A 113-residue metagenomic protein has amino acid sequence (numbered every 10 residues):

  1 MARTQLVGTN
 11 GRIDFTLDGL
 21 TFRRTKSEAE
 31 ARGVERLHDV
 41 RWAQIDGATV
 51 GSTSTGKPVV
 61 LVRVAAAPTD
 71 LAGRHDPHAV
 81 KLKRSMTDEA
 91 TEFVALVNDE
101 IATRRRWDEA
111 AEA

Functional and structural regions predicted by a protein language model:
A2-G11, G33-A113: Acidic, Ser/Thr- and proline-rich intrinsically disordered linker/docking segments of eukaryotic scaffolds
N10-G33: Short, compositionally biased strand/turn segments that nucleate or flank brief secondary-structure elements
